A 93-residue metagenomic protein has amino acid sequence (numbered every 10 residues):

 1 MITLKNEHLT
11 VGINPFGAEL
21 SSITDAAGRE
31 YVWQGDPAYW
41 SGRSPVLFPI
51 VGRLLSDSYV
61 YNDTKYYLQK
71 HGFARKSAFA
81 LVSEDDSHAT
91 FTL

Functional and structural regions predicted by a protein language model:
M1-L93: Surface-exposed acidic/polar loop and edge beta-strand patches at domain peripheries
